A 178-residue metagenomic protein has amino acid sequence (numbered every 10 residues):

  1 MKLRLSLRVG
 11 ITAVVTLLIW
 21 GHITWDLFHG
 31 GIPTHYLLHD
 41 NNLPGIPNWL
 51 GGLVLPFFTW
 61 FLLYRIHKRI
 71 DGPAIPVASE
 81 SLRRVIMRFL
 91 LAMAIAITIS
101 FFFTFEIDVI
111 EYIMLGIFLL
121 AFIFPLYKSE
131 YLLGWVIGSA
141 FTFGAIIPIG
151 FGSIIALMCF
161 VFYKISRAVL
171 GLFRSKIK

Functional and structural regions predicted by a protein language model:
K2, S6-V77: Selected alpha-helical membrane-embedding segments in polytopic membrane proteins
V15-T16, G52-F57, F89, M93 (+2 more regions): Alpha-helical transmembrane spans of integral membrane proteins, capturing the lipid-embedded, hydrophobic core of TM
L18-D26, S100-D108, I155: C-terminal TM-helix exit segments that contain a strictly Trp-centered aromatic cap at the helix terminus
D40, P44, V77-V85, G144 (+2 more regions): Membrane-helix interfacial "entry" motifs
I66, I70, A74, E106-I107 (+1 more regions): Membrane-interfacial segments
K68-A94: Cytoplasmic juxtamembrane regions at transmembrane-helix boundaries
V85-A140: Membrane-proximal helix-loop-helix units in multi-pass membrane proteins
E130-K178: Terminal transmembrane helical module of multi-pass membrane proteins
